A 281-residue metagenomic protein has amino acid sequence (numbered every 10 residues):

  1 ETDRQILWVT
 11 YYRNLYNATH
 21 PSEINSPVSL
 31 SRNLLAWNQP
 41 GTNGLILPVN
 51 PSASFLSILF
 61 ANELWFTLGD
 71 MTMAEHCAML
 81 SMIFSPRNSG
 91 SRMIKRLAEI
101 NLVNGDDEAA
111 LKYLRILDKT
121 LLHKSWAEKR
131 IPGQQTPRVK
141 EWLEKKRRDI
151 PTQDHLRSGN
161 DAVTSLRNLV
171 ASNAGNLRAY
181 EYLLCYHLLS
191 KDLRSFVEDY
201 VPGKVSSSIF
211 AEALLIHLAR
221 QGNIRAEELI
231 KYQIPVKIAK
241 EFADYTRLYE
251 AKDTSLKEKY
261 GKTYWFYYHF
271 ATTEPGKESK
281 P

Functional and structural regions predicted by a protein language model:
E1-R148, T152-H155, S172, N176-S190: Soluble catalytic regions of membrane-associated enzymes that act on cell-envelope and secretory-pathway components
Y11-Y12, Y16, N101, Y113 (+9 more regions): Sequence-level detector for tyrosine residue identity
I58, L111, R115, K140 (+6 more regions): Generic detector of well-ordered alpha-helical segments enriched in charged/polar residues, highlighting helical
K95, K112, K119, K124 (+10 more regions): Context-gated lysine
S158-N168: Short linear interaction motifs
R167, S207, L214-P281: C-terminal functional modules
L183-L188, L193-E228: Active-site/pore-lining binding-face segments in mid-to-C-terminal subdomains
